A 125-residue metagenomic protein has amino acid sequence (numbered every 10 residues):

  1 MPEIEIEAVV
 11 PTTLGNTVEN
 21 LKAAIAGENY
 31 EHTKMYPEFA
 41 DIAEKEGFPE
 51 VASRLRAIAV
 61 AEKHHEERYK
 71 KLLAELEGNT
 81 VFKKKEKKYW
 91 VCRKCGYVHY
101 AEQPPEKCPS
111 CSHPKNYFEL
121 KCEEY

Functional and structural regions predicted by a protein language model:
M1-Y125: Non-heme di-metal
